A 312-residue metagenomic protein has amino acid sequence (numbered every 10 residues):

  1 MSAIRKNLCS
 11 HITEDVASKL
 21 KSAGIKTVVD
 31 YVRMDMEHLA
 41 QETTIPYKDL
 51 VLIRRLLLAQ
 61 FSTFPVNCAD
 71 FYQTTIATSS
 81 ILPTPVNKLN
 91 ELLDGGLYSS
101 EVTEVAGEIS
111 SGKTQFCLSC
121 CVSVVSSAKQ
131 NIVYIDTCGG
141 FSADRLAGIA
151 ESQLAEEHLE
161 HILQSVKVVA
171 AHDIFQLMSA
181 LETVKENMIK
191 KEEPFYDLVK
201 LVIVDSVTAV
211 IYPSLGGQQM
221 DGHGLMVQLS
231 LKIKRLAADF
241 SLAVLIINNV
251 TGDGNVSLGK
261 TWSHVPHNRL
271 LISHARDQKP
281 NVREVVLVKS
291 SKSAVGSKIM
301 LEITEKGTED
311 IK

Functional and structural regions predicted by a protein language model:
M1, K19-K21, L52, V199 (+2 more regions): Hydrophobic, well-ordered secondary-structure scaffolds
A3-L57: Helix-hairpin-helix
N7-C9, V28, T74-A77, P213 (+1 more regions): Peripheral, non-AAA+ core regions of ATP-driven protein-machinery
K19, H38-T43, D49-H161, S165: The Walker A/P-loop phosphate-binding site
P83-V86, S99, Q115, A143 (+4 more regions): Amphipathic alpha-helical transducer elements in NTP-driven molecular machines
S110, T137-G139, V207, N249-V250 (+1 more regions): Short, ordered loop/turn segments at secondary-structure junctions
A128-Q219: Conserved inter-motif catalytic segment of the P-loop NTP-binding fold
H223-V227, L231-K312: Phosphate-binding/switch region of NTP-binding enzymes
